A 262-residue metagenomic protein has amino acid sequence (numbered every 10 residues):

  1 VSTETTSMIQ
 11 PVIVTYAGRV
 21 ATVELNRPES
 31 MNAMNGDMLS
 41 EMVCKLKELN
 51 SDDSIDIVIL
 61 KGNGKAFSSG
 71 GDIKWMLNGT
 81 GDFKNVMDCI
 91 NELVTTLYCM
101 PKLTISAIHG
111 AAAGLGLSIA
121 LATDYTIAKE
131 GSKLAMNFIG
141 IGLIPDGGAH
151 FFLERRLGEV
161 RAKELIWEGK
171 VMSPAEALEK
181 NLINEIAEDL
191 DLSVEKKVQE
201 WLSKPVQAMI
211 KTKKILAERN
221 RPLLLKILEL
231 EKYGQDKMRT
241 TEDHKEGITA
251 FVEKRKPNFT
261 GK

Functional and structural regions predicted by a protein language model:
V1-N63, T95: Conserved CoA-thioester-binding segment of acyl-CoA-metabolizing enzymes
V23, L60, D72, I119-L121 (+2 more regions): Hydrophobic/aromatic residues within transmembrane alpha-helices of multi-pass small-molecule transporters
S40, C44, K61-T96, A112: Glycine- (often His-adjacent) and acidic-residue-rich active-site loop that binds/positions the CoA thioester
T95-I141: Glycine-rich beta-to-alpha active-site loop
L115-T126, E130-G131, A149, P174-L182 (+1 more regions): Active-site-proximal glycine-rich helix-loop-beta segment
Y125, E164, E168-K170, E185: Well-ordered beta-strand positions
I127-S132, P174, I183-E229, D236-E242 (+1 more regions): C-terminal long alpha-helix characteristic of the crotonase
F151-V160: Hydrophobic, secondary-structure "cap" segments at the distal end of domains
